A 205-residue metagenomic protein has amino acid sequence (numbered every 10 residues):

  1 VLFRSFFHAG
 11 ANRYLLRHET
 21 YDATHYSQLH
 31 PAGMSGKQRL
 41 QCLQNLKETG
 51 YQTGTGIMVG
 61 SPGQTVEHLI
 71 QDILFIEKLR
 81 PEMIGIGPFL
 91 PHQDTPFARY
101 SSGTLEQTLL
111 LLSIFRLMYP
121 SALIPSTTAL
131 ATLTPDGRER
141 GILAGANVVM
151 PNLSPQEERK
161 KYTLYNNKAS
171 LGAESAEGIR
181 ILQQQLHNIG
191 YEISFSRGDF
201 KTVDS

Functional and structural regions predicted by a protein language model:
G10-N12, T49-Q52, R80-E82, P120-A122: Short, well-ordered coil/turn segments that N-cap beta-strands
H18-T20, T55-V59, I86-P88, S126-T128: A cross-domain feature marking catalytic cores of carbohydrate-active enzymes and several ubiquitous metabolic/repair
A32, G60-T65, F97, S101 (+1 more regions): Short, small-residue-enriched loops and turns at beta-alpha junctions that line or gate enzyme active sites
A32-E48: Glycine-rich S-adenosyl-L-methionine
R39-L40, T65, L69, T108: Aromatic/hydrophobic pocket-lining residues that form the small-molecule binding cavity in soluble enzyme cores
E77-S205: Auxiliary Fe-S-binding modules of radical SAM enzymes
